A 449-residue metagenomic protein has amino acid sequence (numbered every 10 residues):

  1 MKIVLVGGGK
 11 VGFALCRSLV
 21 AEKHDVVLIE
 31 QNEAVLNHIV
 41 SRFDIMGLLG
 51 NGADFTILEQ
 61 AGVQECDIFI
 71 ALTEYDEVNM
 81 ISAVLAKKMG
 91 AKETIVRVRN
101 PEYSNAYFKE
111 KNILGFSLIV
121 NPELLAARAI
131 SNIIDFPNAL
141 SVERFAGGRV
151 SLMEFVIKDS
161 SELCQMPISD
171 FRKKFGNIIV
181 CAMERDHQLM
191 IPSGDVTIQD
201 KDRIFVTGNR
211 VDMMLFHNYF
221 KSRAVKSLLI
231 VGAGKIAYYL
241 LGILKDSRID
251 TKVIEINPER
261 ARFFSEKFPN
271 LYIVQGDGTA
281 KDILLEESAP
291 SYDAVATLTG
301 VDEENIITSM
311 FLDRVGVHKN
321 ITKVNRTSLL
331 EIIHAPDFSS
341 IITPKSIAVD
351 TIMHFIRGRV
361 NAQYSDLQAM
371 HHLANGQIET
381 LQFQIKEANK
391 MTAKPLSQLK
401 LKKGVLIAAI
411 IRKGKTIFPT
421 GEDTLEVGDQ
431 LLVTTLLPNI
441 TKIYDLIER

Functional and structural regions predicted by a protein language model:
M1-R449: Cytosolic regulatory regions of ion transport systems
